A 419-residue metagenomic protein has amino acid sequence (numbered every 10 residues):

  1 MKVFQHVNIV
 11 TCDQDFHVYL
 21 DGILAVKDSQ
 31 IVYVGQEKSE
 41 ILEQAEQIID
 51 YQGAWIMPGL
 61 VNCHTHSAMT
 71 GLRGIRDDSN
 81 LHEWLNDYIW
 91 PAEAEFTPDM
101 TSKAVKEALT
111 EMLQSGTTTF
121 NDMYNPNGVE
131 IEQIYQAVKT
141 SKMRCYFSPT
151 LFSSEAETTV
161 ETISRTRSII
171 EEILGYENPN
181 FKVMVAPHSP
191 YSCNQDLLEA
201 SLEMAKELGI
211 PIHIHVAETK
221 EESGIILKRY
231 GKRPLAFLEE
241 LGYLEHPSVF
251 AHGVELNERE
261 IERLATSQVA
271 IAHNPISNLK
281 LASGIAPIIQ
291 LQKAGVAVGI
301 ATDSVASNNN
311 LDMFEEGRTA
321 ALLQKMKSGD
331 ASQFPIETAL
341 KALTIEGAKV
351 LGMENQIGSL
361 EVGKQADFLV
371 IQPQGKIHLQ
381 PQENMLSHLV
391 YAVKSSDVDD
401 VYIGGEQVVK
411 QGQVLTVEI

Functional and structural regions predicted by a protein language model:
M1-E43: N-terminal metal-binding scaffold of metallo-dependent hydrolase/deaminase domains
K2-Q5, I41-W84, K106, T110-Q114: Replace "His-x-His-based motif
V7, L24, S29, G53 (+15 more regions): Divalent metal-coordination and catalytic microenvironments
C12, Q365-L415: C-terminal cap of metal-dependent C-N hydrolases
G71-K103, K142, Y146-P149, E155-A156 (+4 more regions): Active-site gating loops and adjacent loop-to-helix segments of metal-dependent hydrolytic enzymes
R73-M143, R165-Y176: Alpha-helical scaffold segments that flank or form the walls of functional sites
V129-V254: Metal-coordinating catalytic core of metallo-dependent amide/deamination hydrolases
E240-P247, I289-G375, A392: His/Asp/Glu-enriched, well-ordered alpha-helical/loop segment that forms or immediately abuts the divalent-metal
